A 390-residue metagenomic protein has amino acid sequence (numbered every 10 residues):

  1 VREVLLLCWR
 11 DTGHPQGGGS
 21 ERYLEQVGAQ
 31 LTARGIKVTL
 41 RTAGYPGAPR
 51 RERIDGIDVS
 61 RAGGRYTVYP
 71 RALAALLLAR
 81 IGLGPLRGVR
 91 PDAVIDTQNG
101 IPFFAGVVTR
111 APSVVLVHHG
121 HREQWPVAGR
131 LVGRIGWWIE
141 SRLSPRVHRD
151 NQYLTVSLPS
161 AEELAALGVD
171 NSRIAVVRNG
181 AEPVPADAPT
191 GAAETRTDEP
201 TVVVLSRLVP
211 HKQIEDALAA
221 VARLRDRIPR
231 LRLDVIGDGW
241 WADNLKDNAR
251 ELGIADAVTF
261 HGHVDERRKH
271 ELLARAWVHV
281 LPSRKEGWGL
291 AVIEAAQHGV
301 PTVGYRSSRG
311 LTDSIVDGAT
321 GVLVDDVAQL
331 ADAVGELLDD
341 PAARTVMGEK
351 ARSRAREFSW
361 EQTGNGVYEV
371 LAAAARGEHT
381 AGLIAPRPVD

Functional and structural regions predicted by a protein language model:
L131-L154, E162-E163: Membrane-proximal helix-turn-helix segments that form the acceptor-binding/catalytic region of lipid-linked
L154, T190-V221, D234: Conserved donor-binding/catalytic core segment of Leloir-type glycosyltransferases
P159, G180: Carbohydrate-associated surface elements
R230, A343-E357, G366: A short, well-ordered alpha-helix in the C-terminal region of glycosyltransferases
K246-V264: Nucleotide-activated donor-binding/catalytic signature segment of Leloir-type glycosyltransferases, i.e., the conserved
R284: Aromatic "clamp/platform" in nucleotide-sugar-dependent glycosyltransferases that forms part of the donor/acceptor
P301-Y305: Short hydrophobic beta-strand element within catalytic cores of glycosyltransferases and related nucleotide-activated
V316-A328, E336-A342: Conserved acidic donor-binding segment of nucleotide-sugar-dependent glycosyltransferases
